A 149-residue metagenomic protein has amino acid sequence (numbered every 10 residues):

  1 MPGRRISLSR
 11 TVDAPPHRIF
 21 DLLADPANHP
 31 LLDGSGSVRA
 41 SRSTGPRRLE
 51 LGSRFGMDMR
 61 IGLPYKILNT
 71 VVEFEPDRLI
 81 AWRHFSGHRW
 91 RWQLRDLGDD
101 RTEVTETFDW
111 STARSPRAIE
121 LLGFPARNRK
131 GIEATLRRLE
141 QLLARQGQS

Functional and structural regions predicted by a protein language model:
M1, E50, L97-D99: Surface-exposed coil/turn segments at beta-strand junctions on protein surfaces, enriched
M1-G45: Hydrophobic ligand-binding cavity/cleft-lining segments
L8-R10, I67-E73, R89-D96, F108: Hydrophobic/aromatic beta-strand elements that line small-molecule binding cavities or substrate pockets in beta-rich
D13-P16, F74-D77, L97-D99: Short loop segments at secondary-structure junctions
A14, I61-L63, W110-T112: Beta-strand elements of well-folded, non-transmembrane domains
H17-F20, E133, R137: Amphipathic alpha-helical segments that line or abut small-molecule/effector binding pockets and mediate allosteric
P30, A40-R89, R101-E103, A134-S149: Glycine-rich portal/gate segments that line the openings of hydrophobic small-molecule binding cavities
L79, R83-A134: Beta-strand/loop substructures that line and gate deep hydrophobic ligand-binding cavities in soluble
